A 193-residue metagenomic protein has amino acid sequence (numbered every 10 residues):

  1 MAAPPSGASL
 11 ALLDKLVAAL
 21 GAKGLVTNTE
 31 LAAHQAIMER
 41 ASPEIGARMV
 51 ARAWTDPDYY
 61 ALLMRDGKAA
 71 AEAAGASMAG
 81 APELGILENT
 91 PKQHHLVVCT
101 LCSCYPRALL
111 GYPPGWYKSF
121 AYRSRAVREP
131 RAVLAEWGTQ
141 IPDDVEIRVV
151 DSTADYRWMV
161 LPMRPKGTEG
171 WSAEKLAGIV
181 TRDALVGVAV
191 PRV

Functional and structural regions predicted by a protein language model:
M1-V193: Terminal, compositionally biased segments used for targeting/anchoring and flexible tails
